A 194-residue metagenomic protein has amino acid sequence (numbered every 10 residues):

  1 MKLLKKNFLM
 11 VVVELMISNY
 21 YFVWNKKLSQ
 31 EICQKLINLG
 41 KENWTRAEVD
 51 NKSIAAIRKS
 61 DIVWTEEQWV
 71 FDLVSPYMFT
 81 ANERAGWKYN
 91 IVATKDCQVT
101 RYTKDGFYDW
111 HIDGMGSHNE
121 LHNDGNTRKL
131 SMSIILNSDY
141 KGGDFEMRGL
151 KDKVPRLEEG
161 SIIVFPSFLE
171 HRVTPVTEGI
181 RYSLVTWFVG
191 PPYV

Functional and structural regions predicted by a protein language model:
L4-T100: Non-heme Fe(II)/2-oxoglutarate
S75, F79-V194: Catalytic core of non-heme Fe(II) oxygenases with the double-stranded beta-helix
